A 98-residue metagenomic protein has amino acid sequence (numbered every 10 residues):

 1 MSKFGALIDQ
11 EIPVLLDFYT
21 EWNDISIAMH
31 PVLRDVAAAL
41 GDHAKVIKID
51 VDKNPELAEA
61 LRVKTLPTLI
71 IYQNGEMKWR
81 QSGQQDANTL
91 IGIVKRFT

Functional and structural regions predicted by a protein language model:
M1-P13: A short beta-strand-turn-helix
A6-L7, L57-A60, I93: CheY-like receiver
E11-I12, Y19-W22, T65: Short pre-active-site segment immediately N-terminal to redox-active cysteine/selenocysteine motifs in thiol-based
L15-L16, V46, L69: Hydrophobic beta-strand anchors of alpha/beta hydrolase catalytic cores
I25-L40: Typically the conserved alpha-helix immediately C-terminal to a functionally engaged Cys/Sec in thioredoxin-like
V51-L57: Structural microenvironment flanking redox-active thiols in thiol-disulfide oxidoreductases
L61-I70, N88: Structural micro-motif
I71-T98: Non-catalytic, surface beta->alpha helical segment in thiol-disulfide oxidoreductase systems
